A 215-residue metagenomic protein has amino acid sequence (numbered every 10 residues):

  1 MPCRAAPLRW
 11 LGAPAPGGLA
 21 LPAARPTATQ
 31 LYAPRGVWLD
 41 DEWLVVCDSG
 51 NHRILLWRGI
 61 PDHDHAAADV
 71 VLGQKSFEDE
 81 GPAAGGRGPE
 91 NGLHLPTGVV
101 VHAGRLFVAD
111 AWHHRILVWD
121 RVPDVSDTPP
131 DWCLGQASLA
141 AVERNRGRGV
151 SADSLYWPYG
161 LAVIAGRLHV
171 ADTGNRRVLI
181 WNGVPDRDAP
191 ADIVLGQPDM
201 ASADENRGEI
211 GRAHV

Functional and structural regions predicted by a protein language model:
M1-R9, H52, W112-H114: Juxtadomain low-complexity/linker regions and immediately adjacent membrane-anchoring helices
P2-A33, I60-L95, V122-W157, V184-R212: Gly/Pro-rich loop segments of beta-rich domains
E42, A103-G104, A165-G166: Short coil/turn segments that connect the beta-strands within blades of beta-propeller domains
S49-G50, G59, A111-W112, R121 (+2 more regions): Short loop/turn segments immediately following the C-termini of beta-strands
H52-I54, H114-I116, R176-V178: Structural signal for beta-propeller blades
